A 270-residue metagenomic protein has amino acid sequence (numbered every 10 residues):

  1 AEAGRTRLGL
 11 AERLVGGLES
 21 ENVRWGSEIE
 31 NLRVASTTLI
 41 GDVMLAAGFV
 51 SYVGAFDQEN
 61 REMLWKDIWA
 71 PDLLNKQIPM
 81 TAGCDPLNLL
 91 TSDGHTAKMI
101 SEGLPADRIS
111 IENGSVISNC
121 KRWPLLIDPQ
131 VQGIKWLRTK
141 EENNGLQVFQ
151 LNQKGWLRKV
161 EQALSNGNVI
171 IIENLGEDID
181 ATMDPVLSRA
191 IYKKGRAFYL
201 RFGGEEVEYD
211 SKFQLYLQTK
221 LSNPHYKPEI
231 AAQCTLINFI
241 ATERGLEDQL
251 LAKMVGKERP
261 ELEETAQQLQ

Functional and structural regions predicted by a protein language model:
A1-Q270: Conformational switch/transducer regions in large eukaryotic molecular machines and scaffolds
